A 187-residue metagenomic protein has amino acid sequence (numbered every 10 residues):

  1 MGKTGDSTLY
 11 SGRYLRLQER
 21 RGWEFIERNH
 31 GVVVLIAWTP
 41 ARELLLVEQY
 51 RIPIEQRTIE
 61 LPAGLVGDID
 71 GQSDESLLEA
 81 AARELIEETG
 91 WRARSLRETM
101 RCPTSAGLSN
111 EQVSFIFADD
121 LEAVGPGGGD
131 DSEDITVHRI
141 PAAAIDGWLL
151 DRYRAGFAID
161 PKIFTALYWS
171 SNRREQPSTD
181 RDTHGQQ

Functional and structural regions predicted by a protein language model:
M1, E98, S114, S132-Q187: Nudix hydrolase/Nudix homology domain
G2-P40, Q49: Acidic, metal-coordinating catalytic segment for phosphate/diphosphate chemistry, firing primarily on the Nudix
T8-R13, F25, I52, D70 (+1 more regions): Acidic pyrophosphate-coordinating catalytic loop
Y14-E19, G31, R57, Q112-S114 (+1 more regions): Short beta-strand micro-motifs in enzyme catalytic cores
R16-R21, S105-V124: Active-site-adjacent beta-strand/loop module that shapes the phosphate/pyrophosphate-binding cleft
L17-E19, I36, L46, F115-F117 (+1 more regions): Conserved hydrophobic/aromatic beta-strand scaffold that supports enzyme active sites
V32-L65: A glycine-rich, hydrophobic loop/mini-helix early in the fold
L61-E98, I116, S132, P141: The catalytic Nudix box helix
